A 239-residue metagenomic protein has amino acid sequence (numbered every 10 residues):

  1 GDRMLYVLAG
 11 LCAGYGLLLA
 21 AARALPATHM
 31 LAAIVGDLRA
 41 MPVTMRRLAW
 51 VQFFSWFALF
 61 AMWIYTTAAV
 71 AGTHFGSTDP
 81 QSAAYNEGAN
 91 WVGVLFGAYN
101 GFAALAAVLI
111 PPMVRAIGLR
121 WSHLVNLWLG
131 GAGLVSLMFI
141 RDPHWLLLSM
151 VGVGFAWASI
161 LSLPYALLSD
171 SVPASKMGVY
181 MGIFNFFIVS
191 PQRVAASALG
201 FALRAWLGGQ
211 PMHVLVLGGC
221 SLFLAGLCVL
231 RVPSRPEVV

Functional and structural regions predicted by a protein language model:
G1-V7, A198-F223: A membrane-interface helix-boundary motif in multi-pass transporters
G1-V7, G76-G101, H213-V216: Loop-to-transmembrane helix entry
L19-A22, V189, V194, V216-V239: Multi-pass alpha-helical transporter architecture, strongest for 12-TM Major Facilitator/SLC carriers used
A89, V172-F184: Loop-to-transmembrane helix entry/capping segments in MFS-fold secondary transporters and related SLC/MFSD carriers
L105-L119, L203: Helix-to-loop junctions at the C-terminal end of transmembrane segments in multipass secondary transporters
W128-R141: C-terminal ends and interior cores of transmembrane alpha-helices in multi-pass membrane transporters/permeases
W145-S159: Hydrophobic core of transmembrane alpha-helices in multi-pass small-molecule transporters, especially MFS/SLC-type
S159-P173: Intracellular juxtamembrane helix-capping segments at the cytosolic ends of symmetry-related transmembrane helices
